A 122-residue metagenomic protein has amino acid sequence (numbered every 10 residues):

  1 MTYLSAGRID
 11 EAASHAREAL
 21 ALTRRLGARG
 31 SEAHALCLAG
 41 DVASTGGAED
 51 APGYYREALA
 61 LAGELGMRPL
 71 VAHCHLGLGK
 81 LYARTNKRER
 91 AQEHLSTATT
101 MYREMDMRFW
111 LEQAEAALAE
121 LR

Functional and structural regions predicted by a protein language model:
M1-R122: Helix-coil-helix junctions within alpha-helical repeat/solenoid scaffolds
